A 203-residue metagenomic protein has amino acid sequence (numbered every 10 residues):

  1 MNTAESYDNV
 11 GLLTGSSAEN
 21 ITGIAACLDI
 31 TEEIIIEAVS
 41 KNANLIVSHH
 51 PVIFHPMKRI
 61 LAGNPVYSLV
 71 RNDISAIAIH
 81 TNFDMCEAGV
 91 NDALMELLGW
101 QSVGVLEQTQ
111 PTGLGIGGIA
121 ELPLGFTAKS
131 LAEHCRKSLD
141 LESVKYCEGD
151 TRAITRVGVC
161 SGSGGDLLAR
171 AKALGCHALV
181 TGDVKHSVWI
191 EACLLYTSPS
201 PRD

Functional and structural regions predicted by a protein language model:
M1-R202: Hydrophobic structural segments
